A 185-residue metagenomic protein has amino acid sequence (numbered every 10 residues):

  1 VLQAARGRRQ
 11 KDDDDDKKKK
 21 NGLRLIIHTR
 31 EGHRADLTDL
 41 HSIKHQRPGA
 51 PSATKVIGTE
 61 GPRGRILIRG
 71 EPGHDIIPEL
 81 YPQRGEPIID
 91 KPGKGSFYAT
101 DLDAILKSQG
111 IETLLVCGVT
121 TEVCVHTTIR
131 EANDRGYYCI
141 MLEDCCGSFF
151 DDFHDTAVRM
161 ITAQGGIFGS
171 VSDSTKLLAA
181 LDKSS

Functional and structural regions predicted by a protein language model:
V1-L25: A short, N-terminal amphipathic alpha-helix
G7-K11, N21, H33-R34, D39-S185: Active-site-adjacent betaalpha module
T29: SDR active-site strand-loop-helix element
